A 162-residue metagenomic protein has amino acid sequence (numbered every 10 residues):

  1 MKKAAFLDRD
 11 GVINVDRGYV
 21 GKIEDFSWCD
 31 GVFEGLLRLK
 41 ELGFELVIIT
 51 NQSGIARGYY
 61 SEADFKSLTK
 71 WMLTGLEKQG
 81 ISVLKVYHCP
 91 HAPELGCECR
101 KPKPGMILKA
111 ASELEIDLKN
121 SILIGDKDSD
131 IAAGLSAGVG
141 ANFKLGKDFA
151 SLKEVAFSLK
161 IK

Functional and structural regions predicted by a protein language model:
M1-E45: Active-site neighborhood of HAD-like aspartate-dependent phosphohydrolases
K3, A63, S67-L84, A92-L123 (+1 more regions): Asp-based, Mg2+/Mn2+-dependent phosphohydrolase catalytic module
L7-R9, T50, G125-D126: Active-site flanking residues adjacent to catalytic metal/cofactor-binding acidic residues
V12-D16, N51-S53, K85-H88, K109-A111: A short alpha-helix capping/helix-coil boundary motif
I13-N14, S53-R57, P93-L95, D130-I131: Short, active-site-adjacent cap segments at secondary-structure transitions
V20, A56, Y60, K127: Gly/Ser/Thr-rich beta-alpha loop segments that engage phosphate groups in nucleotides
K22-C29, S61-K66, R100: Flexible, glycine- and charge-enriched loops at secondary-structure boundaries
V32, L36-T69, I81-A92: Substrate-recognition element of Asp-dependent hydrolases with the DxDx(T/V) motif
